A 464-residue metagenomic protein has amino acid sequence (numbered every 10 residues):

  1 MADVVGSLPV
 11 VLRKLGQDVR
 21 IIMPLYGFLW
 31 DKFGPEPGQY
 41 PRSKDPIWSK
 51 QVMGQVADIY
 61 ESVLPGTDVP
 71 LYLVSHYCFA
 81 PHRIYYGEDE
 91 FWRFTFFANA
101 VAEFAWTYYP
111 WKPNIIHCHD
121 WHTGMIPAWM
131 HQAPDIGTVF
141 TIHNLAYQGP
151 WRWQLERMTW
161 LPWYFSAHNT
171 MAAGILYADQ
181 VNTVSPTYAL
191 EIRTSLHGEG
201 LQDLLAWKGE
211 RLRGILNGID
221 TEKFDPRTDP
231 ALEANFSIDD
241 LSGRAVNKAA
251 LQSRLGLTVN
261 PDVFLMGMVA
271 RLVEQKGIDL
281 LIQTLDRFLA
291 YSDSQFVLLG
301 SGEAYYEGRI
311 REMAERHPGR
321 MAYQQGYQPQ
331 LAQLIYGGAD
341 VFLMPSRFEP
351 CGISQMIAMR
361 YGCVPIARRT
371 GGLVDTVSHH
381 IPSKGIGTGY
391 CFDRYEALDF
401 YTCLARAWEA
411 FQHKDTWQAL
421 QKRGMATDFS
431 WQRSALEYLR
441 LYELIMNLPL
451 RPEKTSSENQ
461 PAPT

Functional and structural regions predicted by a protein language model:
M1-T464: Catalytic cores of nucleotide-sugar-dependent glycosyltransferases that transfer UDP/GDP/TDP-activated
